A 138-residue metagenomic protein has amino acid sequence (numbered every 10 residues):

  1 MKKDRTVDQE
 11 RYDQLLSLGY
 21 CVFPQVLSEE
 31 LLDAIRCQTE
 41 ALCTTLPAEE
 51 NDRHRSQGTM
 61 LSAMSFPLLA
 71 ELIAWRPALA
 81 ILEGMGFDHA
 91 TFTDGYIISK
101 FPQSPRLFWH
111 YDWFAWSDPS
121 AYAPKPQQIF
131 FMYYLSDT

Functional and structural regions predicted by a protein language model:
M1-S17, F23-P124: Non-heme Fe(II)-dependent double-stranded beta-helix
S117-T138: Short, conserved beta-strand element in jelly-roll/cupin
